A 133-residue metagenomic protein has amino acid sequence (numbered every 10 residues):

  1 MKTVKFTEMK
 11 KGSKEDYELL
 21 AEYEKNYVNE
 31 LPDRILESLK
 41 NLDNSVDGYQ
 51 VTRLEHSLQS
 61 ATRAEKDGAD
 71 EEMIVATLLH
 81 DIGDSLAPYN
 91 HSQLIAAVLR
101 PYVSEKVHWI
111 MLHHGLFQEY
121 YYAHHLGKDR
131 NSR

Functional and structural regions predicted by a protein language model:
M1-R133: Metal-dependent phosphohydrolase cores
